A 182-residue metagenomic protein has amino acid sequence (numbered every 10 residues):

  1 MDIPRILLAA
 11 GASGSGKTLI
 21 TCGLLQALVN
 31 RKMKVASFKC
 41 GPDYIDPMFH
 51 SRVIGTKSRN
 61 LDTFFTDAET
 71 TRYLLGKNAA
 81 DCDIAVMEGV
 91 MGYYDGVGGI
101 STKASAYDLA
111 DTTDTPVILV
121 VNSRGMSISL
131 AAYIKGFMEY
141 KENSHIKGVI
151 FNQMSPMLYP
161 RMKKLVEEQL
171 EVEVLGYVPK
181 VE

Functional and structural regions predicted by a protein language model:
D2-S15, L19, L25-T113, V121-G148 (+2 more regions): ATP-dependent carboxylate-amine ligase catalytic core
G148-S155, P179: Accessory, often N-terminal, substrate/partner-engagement and coupling regions that sit outside the core NTP/cofactor
E171-E182: Beta-strand-loop-alpha "switch" segments that mediate conformational coupling across diverse proteins
